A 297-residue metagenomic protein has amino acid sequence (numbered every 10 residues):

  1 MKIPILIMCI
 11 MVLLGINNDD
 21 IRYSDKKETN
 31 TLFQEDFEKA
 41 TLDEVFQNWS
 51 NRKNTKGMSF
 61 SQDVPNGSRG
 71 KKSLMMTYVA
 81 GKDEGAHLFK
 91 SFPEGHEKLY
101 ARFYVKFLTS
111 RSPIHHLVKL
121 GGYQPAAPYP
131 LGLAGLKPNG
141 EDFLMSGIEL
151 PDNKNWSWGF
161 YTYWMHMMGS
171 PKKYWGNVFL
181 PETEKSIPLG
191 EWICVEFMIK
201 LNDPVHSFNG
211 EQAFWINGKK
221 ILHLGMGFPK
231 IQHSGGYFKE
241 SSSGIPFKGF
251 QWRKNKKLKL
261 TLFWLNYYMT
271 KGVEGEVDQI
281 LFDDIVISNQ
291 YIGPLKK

Functional and structural regions predicted by a protein language model:
D20-R52, K297: Extracellular carbohydrate-recognition regions
F37, C194-P246: Carbohydrate-binding surfaces in secreted/extracellular proteins
D43-S73: Extracellular glycan-recognition surfaces and repeat-rich motifs
L74-R102, P128, L133, S170-E182: Secreted extracellular polysaccharide-interacting domains
A86-H87, R111-L133, H206-E211: Beta-strand acidic-aromatic groove motif in beta-rich domains, primarily in extracellular
H166-E196, L201-V205: Short, aromatic/His-centered strand-loop micro-motif at the edge of beta-sheets
L189, S207-A213, K271-D284, L295: Extracellular carbohydrate recognition
G225-I280: Flexible glycan-contacting loops in extracellular carbohydrate-active proteins
